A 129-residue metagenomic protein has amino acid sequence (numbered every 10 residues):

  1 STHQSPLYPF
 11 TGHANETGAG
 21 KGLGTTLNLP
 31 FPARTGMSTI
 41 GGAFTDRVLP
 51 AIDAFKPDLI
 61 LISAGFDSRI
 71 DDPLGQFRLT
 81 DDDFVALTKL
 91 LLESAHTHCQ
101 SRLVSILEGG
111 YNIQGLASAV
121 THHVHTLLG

Functional and structural regions predicted by a protein language model:
S1-D81, V85-L90, V124-H125: Conserved alpha-helical scaffold segments that buttress catalytic/binding sites
G36, Y111-N112: Glycine-/small-residue-rich active-site loops that bind phosphorylated ligands and cofactors
R69-D72, R102, N112-L116: Short active-site-adjacent structural elements
T80-D81, I113-G129: Short, electropositive alpha-helical surface patch
E93-S94: Flexible, low-complexity linker/loop segments at domain and module junctions
T97-L103: A short helix->loop->beta-strand "cap" motif at the edges of active sites that frequently abuts
